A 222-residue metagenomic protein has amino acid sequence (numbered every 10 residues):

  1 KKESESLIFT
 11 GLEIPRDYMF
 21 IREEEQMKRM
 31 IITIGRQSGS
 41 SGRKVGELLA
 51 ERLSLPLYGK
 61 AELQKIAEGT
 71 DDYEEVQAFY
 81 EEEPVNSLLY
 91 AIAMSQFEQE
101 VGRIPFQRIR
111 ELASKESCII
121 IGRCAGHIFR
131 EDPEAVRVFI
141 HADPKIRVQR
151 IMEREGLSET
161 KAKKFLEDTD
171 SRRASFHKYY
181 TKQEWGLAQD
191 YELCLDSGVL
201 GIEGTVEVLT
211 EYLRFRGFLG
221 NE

Functional and structural regions predicted by a protein language model:
K1-M27: Short, Lys/Arg-enriched N-terminal segments with co-localized hydrophobic residues within the first ~10-30 amino acids
I34-E47: Glycine-rich phosphate-binding P-loop
P56-E68: Short beta-strand-centered segment that lines the nucleotide-binding/catalytic pocket of NTP-utilizing
A67-S117: ATP-dependent small-molecule kinase phosphotransfer cores that center on conserved nucleotide phosphate-binding segments
S87, S158-E203: Small-molecule kinase domains that catalyze NTP-dependent phosphoryl transfer to phosphate-bearing small molecules
F106, I202-T210: Short, amphipathic alpha-helical "lid/cap" segments that border enzyme active or binding sites
E131-R154, E159-A162, L166-T169: Conserved phosphate-donor/acceptor-positioning beta-strand/loop module used by diverse small-molecule
